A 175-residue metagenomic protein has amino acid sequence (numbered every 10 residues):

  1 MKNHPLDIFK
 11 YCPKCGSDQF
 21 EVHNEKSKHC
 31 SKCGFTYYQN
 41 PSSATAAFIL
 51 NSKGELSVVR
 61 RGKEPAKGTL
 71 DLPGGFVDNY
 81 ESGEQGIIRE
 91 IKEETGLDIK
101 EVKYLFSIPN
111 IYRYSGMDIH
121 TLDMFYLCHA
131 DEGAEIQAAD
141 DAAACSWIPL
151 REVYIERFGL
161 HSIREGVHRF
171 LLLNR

Functional and structural regions predicted by a protein language model:
K2, N51-E93: Conserved Nudix-box catalytic region and its N-terminal flanking loop in Nudix hydrolases and closely related
P5-F9, K26, S43: Short metal-coordination and nucleic-acid-contact micro-motifs, chiefly zinc-binding Cys/His arrays
C12-C15, C30-C33: Short cysteine-rich clusters marking metal-coordination/redox-active sites
F20-E21, Y38: Short functional micro-motifs and their immediate structural scaffolds
V22, D98-S107: A short coil-to-beta-strand element that immediately follows conserved catalytic motifs
K32-L56, F76: Conserved N-terminal beta-strand and adjoining loop/helix that marks the start of the Nudix/MutT-like hydrolase domain
F106-A134: Active-site-adjacent beta-strand/loop module that shapes the phosphate/pyrophosphate-binding cleft
Q137-V167: NUDIX/MutT-family hydrolases
